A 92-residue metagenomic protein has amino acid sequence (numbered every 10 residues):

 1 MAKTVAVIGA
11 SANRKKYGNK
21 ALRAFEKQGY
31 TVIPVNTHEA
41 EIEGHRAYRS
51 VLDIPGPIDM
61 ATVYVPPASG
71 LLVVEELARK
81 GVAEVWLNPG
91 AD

Functional and structural regions predicted by a protein language model:
V5-A6: Conserved beta-strand elements of the Class I
A10, Y64-V65, P89: Glycine-rich, N-terminal phosphate-binding loop of Rossmann-like dinucleotide-binding domains
S11-K15, L22-E43: NAD(P)-binding Rossmann-fold cofactor-contacting core
K15-G18, G70-L72: Short glycine/serine/threonine-rich phosphate/pyrophosphate-binding segments that cradle anionic phosphate groups
R23, L52, L71-R79: Amphipathic, non-transmembrane alpha-helical secondary structure
E41-L72: Glycine-rich, highly charged phosphate/nucleotide-binding loops
L77-D92: ADP-ribose/adenylate-binding Rossmann-like module
